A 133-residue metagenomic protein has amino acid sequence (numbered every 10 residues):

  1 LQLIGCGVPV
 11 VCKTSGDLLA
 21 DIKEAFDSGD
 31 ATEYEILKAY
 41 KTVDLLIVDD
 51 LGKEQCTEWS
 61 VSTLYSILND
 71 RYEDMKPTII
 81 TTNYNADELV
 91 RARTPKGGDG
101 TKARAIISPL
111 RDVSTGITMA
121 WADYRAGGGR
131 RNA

Functional and structural regions predicted by a protein language model:
L1-V11: Walker A/P-loop
G5, L19-A25, K53-A133: Replace "adjacent to P-loop NTPase cores in ATP/GTP-dependent enzymes" with "adjacent to NTP-binding cores
V10, L45-L46, I79: Hydrophobic "anchor" residues on beta-strands that sit immediately upstream of conserved functional sites
C12-T14, T118: Structural signal for conserved beta-strand scaffold positions within catalytic alpha/beta enzyme cores
G16-D17, D21-I22, I36-E58: Conserved P-loop NTPase "ATPase switch" module shared by AAA+ and STAND
F26-A31: Short gly/ser/thr-rich secondary-structure transition/capping motifs
